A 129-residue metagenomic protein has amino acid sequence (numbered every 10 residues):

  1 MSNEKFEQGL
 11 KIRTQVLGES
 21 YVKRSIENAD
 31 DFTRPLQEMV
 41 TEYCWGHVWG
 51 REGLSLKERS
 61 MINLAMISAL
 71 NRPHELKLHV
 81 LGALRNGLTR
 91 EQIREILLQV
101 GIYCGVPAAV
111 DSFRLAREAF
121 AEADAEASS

Functional and structural regions predicted by a protein language model:
M1-K57, R85, V110-S129: Acidic, glycine/proline-rich low-complexity segments that act as flexible tails and inter-domain linkers
H47, R51, A69-L76, G87 (+2 more regions): Amphipathic alpha-helical interaction segments
M61-L64, S68-E95: Mid-chain, well-packed structural core segment of small domains
L81, L98-G101, R114-R117: Short amphipathic alpha-helical surface patches that mediate protein-protein
Q99, V106-V110: Substrate/cofactor-recognition hotspot
